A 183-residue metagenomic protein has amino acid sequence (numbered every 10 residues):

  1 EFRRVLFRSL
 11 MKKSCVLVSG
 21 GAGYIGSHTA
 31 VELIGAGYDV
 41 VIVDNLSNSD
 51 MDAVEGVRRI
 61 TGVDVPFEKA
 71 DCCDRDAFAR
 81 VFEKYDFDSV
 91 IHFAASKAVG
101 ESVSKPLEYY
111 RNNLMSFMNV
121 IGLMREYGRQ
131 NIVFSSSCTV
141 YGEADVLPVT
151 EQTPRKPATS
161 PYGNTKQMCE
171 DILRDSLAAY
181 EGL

Functional and structural regions predicted by a protein language model:
E1-L6: Short, small-residue-biased leader/transition segments that mark boundaries at the very start of proteins
L10-S89: N-terminal Rossmann/SDR dinucleotide-binding element
S19, V43, V90-A94, I132-S137: SDR active-site strand-loop-helix element
G20-G26, H92, N113, S136 (+1 more regions): Conserved phosphate-binding and hydrolysis motifs of nucleotide-dependent enzymes
D50, K97-A98, Y141-G142: Short beta->alpha connector loops of Rossmann-like oxidoreductase domains
C72-N112: NAD(P)H-binding glycine-rich loop region in Rossmannoid oxidoreductase-like domains and their noncatalytic homologs
S104-G122, E126, N131, V140-L183: Catalytic helix-loop patch of NAD(P)-dependent Rossmann-fold dehydrogenases
